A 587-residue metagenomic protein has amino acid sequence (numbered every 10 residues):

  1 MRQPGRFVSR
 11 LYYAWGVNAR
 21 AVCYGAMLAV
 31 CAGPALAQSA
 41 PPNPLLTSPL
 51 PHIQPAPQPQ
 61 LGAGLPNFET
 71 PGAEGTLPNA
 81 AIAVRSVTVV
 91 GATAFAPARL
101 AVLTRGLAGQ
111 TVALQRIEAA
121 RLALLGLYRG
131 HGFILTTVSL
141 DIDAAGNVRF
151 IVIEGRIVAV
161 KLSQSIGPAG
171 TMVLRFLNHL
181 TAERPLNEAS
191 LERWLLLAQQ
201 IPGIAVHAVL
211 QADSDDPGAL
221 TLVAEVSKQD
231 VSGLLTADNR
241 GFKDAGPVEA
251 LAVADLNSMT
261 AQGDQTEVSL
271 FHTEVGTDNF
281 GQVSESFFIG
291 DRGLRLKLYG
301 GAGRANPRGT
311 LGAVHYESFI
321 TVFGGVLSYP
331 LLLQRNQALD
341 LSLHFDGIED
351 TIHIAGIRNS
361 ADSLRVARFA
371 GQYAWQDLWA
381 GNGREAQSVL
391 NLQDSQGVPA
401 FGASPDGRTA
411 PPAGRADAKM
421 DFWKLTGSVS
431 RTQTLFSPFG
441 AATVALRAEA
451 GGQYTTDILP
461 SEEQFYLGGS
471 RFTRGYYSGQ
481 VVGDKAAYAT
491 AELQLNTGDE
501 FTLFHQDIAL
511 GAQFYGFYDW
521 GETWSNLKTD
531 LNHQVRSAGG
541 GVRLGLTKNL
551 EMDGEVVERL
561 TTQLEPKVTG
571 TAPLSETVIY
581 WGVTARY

Functional and structural regions predicted by a protein language model:
R2, Q38-G241, V253, F271-H272 (+3 more regions): Periplasmic polypeptide-binding modules associated with outer-membrane biogenesis and secretion
V206, V231-G233, T260-T266, D291-K297 (+6 more regions): Repeated loop/turn-to-beta-strand initiation elements of outer-membrane beta-barrel proteins
G218, G246-A250, T277-G281, F319-F323 (+7 more regions): Residues that define the transmembrane beta-barrel architecture of outer-membrane proteins
E225-S227, D238, D255-N257, S284-F288 (+7 more regions): Transmembrane beta-barrel domains of outer membrane proteins
V231-G241, A252, G263-E274, G281-V283 (+5 more regions): Transmembrane beta-strand segments that form the barrel wall of outer-membrane beta-barrel proteins
G233-L235, D264-V268, L294-L298, L339-L343 (+9 more regions): Transmembrane beta-strands of outer-membrane beta-barrel proteins
A254, L544, V556, P573-Y587: Outer-membrane beta-barrel "beta-signal"
T351-W520, W524, K567-T569: C-terminal outer-membrane beta-barrel translocator/porin domains of Gram-negative envelope proteins and their
